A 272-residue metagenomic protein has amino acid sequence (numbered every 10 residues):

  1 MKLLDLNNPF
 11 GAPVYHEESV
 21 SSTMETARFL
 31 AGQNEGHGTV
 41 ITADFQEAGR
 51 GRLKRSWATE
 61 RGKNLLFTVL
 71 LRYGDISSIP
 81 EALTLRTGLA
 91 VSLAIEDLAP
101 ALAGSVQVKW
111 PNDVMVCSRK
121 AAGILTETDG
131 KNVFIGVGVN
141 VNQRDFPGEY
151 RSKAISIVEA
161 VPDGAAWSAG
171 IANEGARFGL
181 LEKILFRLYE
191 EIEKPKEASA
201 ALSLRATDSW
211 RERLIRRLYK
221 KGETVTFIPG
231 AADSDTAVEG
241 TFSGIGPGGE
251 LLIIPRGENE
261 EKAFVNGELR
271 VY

Functional and structural regions predicted by a protein language model:
M1-A101: N-terminal lobe of the biotin/lipoate ligase/transferase fold
P9-F10, G32, G74-S105, V116-Y272: Long, positively charged amphipathic alpha-helical accessory segments at protein N-termini or as interdomain linkers
